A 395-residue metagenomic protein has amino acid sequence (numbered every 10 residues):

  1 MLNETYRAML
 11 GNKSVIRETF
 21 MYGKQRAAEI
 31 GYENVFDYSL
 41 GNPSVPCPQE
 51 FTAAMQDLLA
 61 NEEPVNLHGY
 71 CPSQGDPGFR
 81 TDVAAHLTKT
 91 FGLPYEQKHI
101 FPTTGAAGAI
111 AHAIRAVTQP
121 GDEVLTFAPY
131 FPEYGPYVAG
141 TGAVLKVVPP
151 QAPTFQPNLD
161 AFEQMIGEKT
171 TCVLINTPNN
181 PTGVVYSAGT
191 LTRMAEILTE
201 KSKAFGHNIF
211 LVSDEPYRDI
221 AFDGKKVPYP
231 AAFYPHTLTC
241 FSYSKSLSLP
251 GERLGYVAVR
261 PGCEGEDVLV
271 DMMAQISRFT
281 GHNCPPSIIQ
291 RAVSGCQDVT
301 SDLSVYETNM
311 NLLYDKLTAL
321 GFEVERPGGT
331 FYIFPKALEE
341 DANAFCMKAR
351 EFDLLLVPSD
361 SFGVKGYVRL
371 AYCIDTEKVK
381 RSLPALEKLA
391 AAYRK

Functional and structural regions predicted by a protein language model:
M1-I16, A27-N61, Q74, G78 (+1 more regions): PLP-dependent class I/II
N66-L67: Pre-Walker A segment
